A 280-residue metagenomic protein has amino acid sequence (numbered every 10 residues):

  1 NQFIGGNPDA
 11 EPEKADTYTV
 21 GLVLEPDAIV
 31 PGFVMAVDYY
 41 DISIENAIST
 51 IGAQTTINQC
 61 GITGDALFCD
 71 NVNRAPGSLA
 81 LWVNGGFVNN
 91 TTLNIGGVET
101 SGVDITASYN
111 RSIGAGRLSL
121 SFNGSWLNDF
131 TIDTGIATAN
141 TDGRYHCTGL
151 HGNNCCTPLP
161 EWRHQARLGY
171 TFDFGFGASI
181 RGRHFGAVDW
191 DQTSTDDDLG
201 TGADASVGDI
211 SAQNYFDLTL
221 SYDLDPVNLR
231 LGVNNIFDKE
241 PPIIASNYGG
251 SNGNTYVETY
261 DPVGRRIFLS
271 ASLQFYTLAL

Functional and structural regions predicted by a protein language model:
N1-A36, V88-V103, N110, T157-W162 (+1 more regions): Outer-membrane beta-barrel signature, preferentially recognizing the C-terminal barrel domain of Gram-negative
G5-P8, N89-N94, T141-C155, D197 (+2 more regions): Extracellular loop and loop/strand-boundary signature of outer-membrane beta-barrel proteins
E11, G21-E25, G96, T106-N110 (+5 more regions): Transmembrane beta-barrel domains of outer membrane proteins
T17, R163-Q165, Q213-D217, R266: Transmembrane beta-barrel architecture of outer membranes
A28-F33, A115-L118, F174-A178, P226-L231 (+1 more regions): Repeated loop/turn-to-beta-strand initiation elements of outer-membrane beta-barrel proteins
A36-T193, S270-Q274: Gram-negative outer-membrane beta-barrel transporters
S43-E45, N128-T131, G182-T195, S221-L280: C-terminal beta-signal and adjacent terminal beta-strands/loops of Gram-negative outer-membrane beta-barrel proteins
S179-H184, D191-F216: Generic long, charged, amphipathic alpha-helical segments
